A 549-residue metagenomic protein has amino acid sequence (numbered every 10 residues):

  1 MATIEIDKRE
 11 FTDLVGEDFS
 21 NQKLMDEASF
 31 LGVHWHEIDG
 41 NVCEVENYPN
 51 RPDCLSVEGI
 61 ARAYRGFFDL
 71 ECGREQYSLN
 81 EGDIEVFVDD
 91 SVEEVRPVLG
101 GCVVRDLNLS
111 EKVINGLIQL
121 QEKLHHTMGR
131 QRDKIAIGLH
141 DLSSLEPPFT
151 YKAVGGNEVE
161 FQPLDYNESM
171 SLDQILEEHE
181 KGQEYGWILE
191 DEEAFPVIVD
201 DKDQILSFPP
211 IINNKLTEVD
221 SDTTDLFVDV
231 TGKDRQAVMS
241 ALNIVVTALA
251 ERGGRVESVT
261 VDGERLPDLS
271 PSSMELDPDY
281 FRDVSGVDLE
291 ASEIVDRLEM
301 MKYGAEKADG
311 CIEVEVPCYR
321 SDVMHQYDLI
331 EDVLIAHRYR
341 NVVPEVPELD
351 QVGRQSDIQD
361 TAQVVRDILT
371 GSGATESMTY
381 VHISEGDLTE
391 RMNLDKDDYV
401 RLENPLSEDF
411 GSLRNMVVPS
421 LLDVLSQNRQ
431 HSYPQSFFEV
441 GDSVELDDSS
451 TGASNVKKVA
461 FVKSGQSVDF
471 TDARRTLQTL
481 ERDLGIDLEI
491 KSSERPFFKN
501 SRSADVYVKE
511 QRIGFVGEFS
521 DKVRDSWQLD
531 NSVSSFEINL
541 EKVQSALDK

Functional and structural regions predicted by a protein language model:
A2-D13, F19-E37, N41-E44, Y48-G101 (+4 more regions): Extended, well-folded interaction surfaces typified by the phenylalanyl-tRNA synthetase beta subunit core
D7, D277-P278, P317, S535-E541: Helix N-cap / beta->alpha transition motif
R9, D13-D18, A248-K307, I312 (+2 more regions): Long, highly charged, low-complexity internal segments
N47-P49, D106, V230-G232, P278 (+2 more regions): Short glycine-centered, acidic/aromatic-flanked micro-motifs in structured strand/loop junctions that mark active-site
F67-E71, G100-R265, S273, T375-K549: TRNA-recognition modules of translation machinery and tRNA-sensing kinases, especially anticodon-binding
